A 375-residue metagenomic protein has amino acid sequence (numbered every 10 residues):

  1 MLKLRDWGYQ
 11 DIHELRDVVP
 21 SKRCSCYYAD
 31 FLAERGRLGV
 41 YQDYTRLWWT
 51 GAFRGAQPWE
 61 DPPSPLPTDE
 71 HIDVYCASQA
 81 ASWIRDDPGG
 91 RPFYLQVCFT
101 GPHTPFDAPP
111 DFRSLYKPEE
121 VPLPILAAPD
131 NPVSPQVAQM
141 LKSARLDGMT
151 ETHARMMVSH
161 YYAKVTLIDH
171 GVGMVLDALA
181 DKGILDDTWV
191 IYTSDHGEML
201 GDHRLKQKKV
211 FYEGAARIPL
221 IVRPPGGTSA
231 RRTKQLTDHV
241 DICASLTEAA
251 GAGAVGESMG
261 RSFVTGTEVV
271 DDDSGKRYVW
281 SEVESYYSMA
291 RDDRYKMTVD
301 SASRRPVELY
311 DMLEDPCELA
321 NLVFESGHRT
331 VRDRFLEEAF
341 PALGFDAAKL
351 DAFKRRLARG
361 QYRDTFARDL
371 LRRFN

Functional and structural regions predicted by a protein language model:
M1-L66: Catalytic-site neighborhoods of secreted/periplasmic enzymes that process anionic sulfate/phosphate groups
L15-C24, E34, H196-D202, R223 (+7 more regions): C-terminal cap/loop subdomain of S1 sulfatases and analogous C-terminal strand-loop tails that border
P63-H71, E151-A163, Q207, G227-T237 (+2 more regions): Active-site rim elements
H71-P88, L123, L146-T188, A249 (+1 more regions): A long, amphipathic alpha-helix that forms part of the scaffold/cap immediately adjacent to metal-dependent active
S82-A127, K142-M156, M199: Active-site His/acidic residue clusters
P92-F99, Y161, V165-I168, V172 (+5 more regions): Beta-strand elements within well-structured catalytic alpha/beta cores of enzymes that handle phosphate/sulfate esters
P105-D111, D177-T228, D238: Histidine-centered active-site microenvironments of extracellular/periplasmic hydrolases and transferases
L146-M156, K164, F324-N375: Long, internal low-complexity/basic segments
